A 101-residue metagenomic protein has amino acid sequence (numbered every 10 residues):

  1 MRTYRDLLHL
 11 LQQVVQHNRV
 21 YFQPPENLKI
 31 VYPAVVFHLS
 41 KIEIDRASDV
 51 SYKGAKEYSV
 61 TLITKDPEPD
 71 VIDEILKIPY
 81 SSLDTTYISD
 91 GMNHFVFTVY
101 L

Functional and structural regions predicted by a protein language model:
M1-I42, V50: Small/polar-rich, solvent-exposed N-terminal microdomains that initiate assembly or binding
L7-L11, I72-P79: Short amphipathic alpha-helices in soluble, non-transmembrane regions that often serve as interface/regulatory elements
I30, S51-A55, D90-M92: Short coil/turn motifs at beta-sheet boundaries
S40-I44, D66-E68: Short, charged/polar surface micro-motifs in flexible loops or helix N-caps
R46-K53, T86: Short, flexible, solvent-exposed loop/turn segments with mixed acidic/basic and small polar residues
G54-D66, N93-L101: Oligomerization/assembly interface segments of phage tail-like spikes and tubes
E74-L101: Acidic-leaning, charged glycine-interspersed low-complexity segments
